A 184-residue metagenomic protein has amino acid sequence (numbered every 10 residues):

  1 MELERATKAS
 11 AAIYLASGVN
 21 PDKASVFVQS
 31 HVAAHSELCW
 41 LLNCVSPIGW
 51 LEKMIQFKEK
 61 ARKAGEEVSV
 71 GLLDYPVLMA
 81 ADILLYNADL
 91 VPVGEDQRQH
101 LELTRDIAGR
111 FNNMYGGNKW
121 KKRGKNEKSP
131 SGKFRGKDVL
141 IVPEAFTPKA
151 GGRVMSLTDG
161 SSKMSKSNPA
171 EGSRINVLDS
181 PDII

Functional and structural regions predicted by a protein language model:
M1-A81: N-terminal Rossmann-like or analogous alpha/beta NTP/dinucleotide-binding catalytic cores that position adenine
K58-I184: Active-site cores that bind ATP or allylic diphosphates and position pyrophosphate for catalysis
